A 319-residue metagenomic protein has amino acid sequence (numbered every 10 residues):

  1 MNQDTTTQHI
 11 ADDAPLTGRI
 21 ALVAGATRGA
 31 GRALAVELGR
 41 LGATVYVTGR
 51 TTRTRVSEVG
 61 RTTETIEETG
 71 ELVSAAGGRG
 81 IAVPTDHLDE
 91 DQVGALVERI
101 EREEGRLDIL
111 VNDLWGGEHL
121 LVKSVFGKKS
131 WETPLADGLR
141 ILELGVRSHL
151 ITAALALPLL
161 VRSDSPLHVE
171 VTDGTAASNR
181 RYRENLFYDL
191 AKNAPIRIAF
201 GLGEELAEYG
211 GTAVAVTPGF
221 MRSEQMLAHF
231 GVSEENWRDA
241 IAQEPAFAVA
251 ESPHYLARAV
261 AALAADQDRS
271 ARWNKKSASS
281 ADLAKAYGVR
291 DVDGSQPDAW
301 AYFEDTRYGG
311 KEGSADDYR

Functional and structural regions predicted by a protein language model:
N2-E104, W115-D137: Short-chain dehydrogenase/reductase
L22, V111, V169: N-terminal Rossmann-like NAD(P) cofactor-binding module of classical short-chain dehydrogenase/reductase
V97, A153, A199, A257-V260: Short-chain dehydrogenase/reductase
R106-L107, I196, L206-S223, R269-A278: Conserved Rossmann-fold SDR core element
G116-L120, G127-I141, L150, V161-E208 (+1 more regions): Catalytic loop of short-chain dehydrogenase/reductase
A215, E235-R319: C-terminal helical subdomain
